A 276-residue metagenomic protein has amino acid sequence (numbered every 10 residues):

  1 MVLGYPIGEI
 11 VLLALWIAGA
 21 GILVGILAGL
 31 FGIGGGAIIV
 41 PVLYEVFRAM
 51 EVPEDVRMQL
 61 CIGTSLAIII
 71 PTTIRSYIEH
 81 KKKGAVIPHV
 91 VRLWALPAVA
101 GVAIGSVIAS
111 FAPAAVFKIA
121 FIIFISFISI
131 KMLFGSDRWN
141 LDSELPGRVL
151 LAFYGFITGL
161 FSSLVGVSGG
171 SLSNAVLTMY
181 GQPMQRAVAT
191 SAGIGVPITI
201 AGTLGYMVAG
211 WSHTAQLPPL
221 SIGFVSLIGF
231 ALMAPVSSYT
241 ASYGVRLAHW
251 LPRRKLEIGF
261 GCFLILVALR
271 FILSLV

Functional and structural regions predicted by a protein language model:
M1-F31, I38-Q59, T73-L160, T178-R186 (+2 more regions): Juxtamembrane transmembrane-helix boundary motif
G32, G166: Short, flexible loop motifs at catalytic/binding sites
G35, I200-G205: Hydrophobic alpha-helical transmembrane segments that constitute the membrane-spanning cores of multi-pass membrane
I62-I69, S191-T199, L264: Transmembrane helix-bundle signature of multi-pass membrane transporters/permeases
F161-V165: Short helix-to-loop capping/linker segments positioned immediately adjacent to catalytic or ligand/cofactor-binding
